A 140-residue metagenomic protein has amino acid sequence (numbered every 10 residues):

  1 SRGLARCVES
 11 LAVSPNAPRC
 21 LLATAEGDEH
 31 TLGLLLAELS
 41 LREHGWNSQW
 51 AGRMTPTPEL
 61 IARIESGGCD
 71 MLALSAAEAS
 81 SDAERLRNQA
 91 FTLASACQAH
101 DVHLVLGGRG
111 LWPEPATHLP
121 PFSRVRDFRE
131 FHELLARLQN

Functional and structural regions predicted by a protein language model:
S1-T92: Conserved binding/catalytic microenvironments
H30, L104-V105: Generic detector of intrinsically disordered, low-complexity, polar/charged segments
E43-G45, A99, L119-P120: Short, well-ordered coil/turn elements that cap or connect secondary structure elements
Q98-L104: A short helix->loop->beta-strand "cap" motif at the edges of active sites that frequently abuts
V105-N140: Peripheral docking tails and interdomain loops at the edges of cofactor- or intermediate-handling domains
